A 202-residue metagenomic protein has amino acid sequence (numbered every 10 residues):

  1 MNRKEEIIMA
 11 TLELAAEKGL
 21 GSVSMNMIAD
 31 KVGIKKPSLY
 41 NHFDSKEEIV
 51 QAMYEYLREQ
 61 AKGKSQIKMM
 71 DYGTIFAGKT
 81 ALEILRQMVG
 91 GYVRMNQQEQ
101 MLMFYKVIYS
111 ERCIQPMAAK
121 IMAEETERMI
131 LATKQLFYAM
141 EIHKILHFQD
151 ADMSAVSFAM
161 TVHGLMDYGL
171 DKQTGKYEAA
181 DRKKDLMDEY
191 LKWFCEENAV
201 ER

Functional and structural regions predicted by a protein language model:
M1-K4: Short, Lys/Arg-enriched anionic-surface-contact patches
E6, L14-Y56: Helix-turn-helix
L20, F43, V107-I114: Short helix-capping/turn signature of helix-turn-helix
K46, M53, L57-A61, L85-M88 (+5 more regions): Hydrophobic/aromatic residues within well-ordered alpha-helical segments
A52, Q66-E99, A151-F158, K183-M187: Hydrophobic alpha-helical connector segments
K62-G63, M95-Y109, P116-I142: Amphipathic alpha-helical packing segments from all-alpha helical-bundle domains
Q87, G91, Q135-I142, M160-R202: C-terminal peripheral helix-coil segments that are non-catalytic and often amphipathic
K120-T126, I142-M160: All-alpha amphipathic helical-bundle segments outside canonical DNA-binding/catalytic cores that form hydrophobic
